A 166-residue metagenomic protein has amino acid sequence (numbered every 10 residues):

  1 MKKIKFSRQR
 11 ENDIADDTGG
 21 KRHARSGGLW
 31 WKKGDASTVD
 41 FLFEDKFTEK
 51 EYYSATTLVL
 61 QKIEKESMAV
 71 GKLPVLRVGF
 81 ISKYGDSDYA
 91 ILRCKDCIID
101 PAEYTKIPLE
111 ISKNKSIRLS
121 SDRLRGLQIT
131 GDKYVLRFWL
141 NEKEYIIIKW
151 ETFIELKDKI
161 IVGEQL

Functional and structural regions predicted by a protein language model:
M1-L166: Catalytic phosphate/metal-binding cores of nucleic-acid and nucleotide-processing enzymes, i.e., regions that mediate
